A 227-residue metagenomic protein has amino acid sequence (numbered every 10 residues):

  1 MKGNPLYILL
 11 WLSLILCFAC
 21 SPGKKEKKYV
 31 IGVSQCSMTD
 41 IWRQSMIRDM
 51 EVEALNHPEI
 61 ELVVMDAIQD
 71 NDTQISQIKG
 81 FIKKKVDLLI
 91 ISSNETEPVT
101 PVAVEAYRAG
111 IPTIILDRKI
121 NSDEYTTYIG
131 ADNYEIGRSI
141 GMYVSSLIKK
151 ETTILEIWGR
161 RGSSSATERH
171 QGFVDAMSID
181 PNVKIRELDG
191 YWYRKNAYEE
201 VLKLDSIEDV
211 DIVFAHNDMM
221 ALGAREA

Functional and structural regions predicted by a protein language model:
K2-W11: Sec-dependent signal peptide recognition, specifically the positively charged N-region followed immediately by
L16-A19: C-terminal motif of bacterial Sec signal peptides marking the signal peptidase cleavage site
S21-G23: Bacterial signal peptide processing site
I31, Q74, I129-I154, K195-Y198 (+1 more regions): Hydrophobic alpha-helical segments within soluble ligand-binding/sensing domains
G32-E53, H57, L62-G80, V86 (+3 more regions): Extracytoplasmic "Venus flytrap"
Q35, T39, M50, R138-D180 (+1 more regions): An alpha-beta-alpha
I82, L88, S93-Y107, F173 (+2 more regions): Hydrophobic alpha-helical
T96-E135, S146, T153, G159: Flexible loop/hinge segments that line or gate small-molecule binding clefts
